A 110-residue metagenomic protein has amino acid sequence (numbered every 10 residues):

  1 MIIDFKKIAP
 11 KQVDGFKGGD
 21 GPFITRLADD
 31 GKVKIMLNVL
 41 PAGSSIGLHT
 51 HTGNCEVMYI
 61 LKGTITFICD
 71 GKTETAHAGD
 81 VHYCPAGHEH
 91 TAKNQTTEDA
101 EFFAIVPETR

Functional and structural regions predicted by a protein language model:
M1-K32: A short, N-terminal "cap"/entry segment at the start of jelly-roll beta-barrel domains of the cupin/DSBH fold
G21, M36-H51: Conserved short histidine dyad/triad with adjacent acidic residue
V33, A42, G53, K72 (+2 more regions): A generic "binding-loop/recognition-motif" signal
L37, V57, K72-T75: Short, surface-exposed secondary-structure edge patches
S45-G47, T66, H82, A86-T91: Histidine-centered metal-chelating micro-motifs
G53-C55, Y59-I65: Glycine- and acidic-residue-biased ligand/ion/polar-headgroup-sensing regions
K72-A86: Short acidic-glycine-tyrosine-enriched beta hairpin
A86-R110: Ligand-binding loop in jelly-roll beta-barrel domains
